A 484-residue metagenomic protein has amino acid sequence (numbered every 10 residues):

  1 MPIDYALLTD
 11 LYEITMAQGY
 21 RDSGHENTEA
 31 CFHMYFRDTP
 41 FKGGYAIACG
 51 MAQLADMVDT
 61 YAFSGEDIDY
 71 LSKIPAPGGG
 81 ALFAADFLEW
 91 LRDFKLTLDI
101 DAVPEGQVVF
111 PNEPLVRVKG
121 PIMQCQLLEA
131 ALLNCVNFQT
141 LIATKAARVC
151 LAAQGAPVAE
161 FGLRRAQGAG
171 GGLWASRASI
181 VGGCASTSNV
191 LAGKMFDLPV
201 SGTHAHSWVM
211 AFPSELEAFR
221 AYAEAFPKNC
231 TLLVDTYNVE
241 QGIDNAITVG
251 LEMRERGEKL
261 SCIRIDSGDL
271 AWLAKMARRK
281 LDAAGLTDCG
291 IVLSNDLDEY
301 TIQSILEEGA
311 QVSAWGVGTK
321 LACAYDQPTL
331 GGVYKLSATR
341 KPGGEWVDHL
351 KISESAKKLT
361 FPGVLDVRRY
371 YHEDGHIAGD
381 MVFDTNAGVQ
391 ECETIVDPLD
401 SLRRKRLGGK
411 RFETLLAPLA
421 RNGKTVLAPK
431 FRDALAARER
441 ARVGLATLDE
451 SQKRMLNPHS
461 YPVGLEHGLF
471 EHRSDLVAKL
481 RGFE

Functional and structural regions predicted by a protein language model:
M1-A30, R37, K42-G43, A284 (+1 more regions): Gly/Ser/Thr/Ala-enriched C-terminal appendages of enzymes
M1-P40, P77, L82, L88-T97 (+6 more regions): Buried, small/hydrophobic-residue-enriched core segments of structured protein domains
C31-A76: Low-complexity, highly charged intrinsically disordered N-terminal segments that act as targeting/localization
Q53, L141, D433-A437: Short amphipathic alpha-helical segments
S201, I263, I291, S313-W315: Hydrophobic residues within beta-strands of alpha/beta enzymes
